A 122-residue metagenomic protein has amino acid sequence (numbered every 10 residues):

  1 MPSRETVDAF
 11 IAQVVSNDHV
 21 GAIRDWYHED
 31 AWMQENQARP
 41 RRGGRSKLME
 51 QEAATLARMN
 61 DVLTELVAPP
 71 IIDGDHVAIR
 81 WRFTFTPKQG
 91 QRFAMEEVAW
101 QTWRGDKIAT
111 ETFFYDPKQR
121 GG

Functional and structural regions predicted by a protein language model:
M1-S16, D25, E29, S46 (+2 more regions): Terminal "cap-and-tail" regions of soluble proteins that handle hydrophobic small molecules
P2-E5, V20-D75: A solvent-exposed, acidic/Ser-Thr-rich amphipathic alpha-helical stretch
F10-Q13, Q34, V62, F85: Alpha-helix C-capping/helix-to-loop hinge sites
V15-D18, Q89: Short coil/turn residues that cap or connect secondary-structure elements
M49-G122: A beta-strand edge to alpha-helix "cap/lid" segment located at domain peripheries
